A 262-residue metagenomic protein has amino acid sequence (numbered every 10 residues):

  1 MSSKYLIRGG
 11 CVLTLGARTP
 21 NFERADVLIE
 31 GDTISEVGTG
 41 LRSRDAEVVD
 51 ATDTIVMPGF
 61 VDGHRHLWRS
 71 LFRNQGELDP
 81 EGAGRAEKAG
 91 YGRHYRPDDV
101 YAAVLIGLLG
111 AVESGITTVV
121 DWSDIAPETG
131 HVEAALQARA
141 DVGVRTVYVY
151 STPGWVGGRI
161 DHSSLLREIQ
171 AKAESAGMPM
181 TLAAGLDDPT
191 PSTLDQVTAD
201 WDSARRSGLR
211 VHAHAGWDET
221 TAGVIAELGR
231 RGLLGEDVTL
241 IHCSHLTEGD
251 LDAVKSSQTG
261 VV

Functional and structural regions predicted by a protein language model:
M1-S43, I55: N-terminal metal-binding scaffold of metallo-dependent hydrolase/deaminase domains
Y5-R8, R42-A86, L105, L109-E113: Replace "His-x-His-based motif
G10, V27, D32, D53 (+7 more regions): Divalent metal-coordination and catalytic microenvironments
L71-A102, V156-G157, E219-D237, A253-G260: Active-site gating loops and adjacent loop-to-helix segments of metal-dependent hydrolytic enzymes
R73-V144, R167-S175: Alpha-helical scaffold segments that flank or form the walls of functional sites
V119-V120, V211-H212, V261: Hydrophobic residues within beta-strands of alpha/beta enzymes
G130-L251: Metal-coordinating catalytic core of metallo-dependent amide/deamination hydrolases
